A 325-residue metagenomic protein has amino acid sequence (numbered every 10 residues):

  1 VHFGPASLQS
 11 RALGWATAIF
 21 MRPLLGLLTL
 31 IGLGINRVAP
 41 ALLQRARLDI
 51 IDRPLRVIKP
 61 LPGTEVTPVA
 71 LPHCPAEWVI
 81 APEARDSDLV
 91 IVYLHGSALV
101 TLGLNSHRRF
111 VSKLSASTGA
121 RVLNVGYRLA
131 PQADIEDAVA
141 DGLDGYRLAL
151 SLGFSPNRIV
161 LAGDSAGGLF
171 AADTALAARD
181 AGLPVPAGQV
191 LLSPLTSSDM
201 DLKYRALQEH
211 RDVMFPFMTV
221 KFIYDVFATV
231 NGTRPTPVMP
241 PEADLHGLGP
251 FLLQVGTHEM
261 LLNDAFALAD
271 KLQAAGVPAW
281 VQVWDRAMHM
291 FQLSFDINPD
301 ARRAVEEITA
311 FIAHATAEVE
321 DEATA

Functional and structural regions predicted by a protein language model:
V1-A84, A317-A325: A glycine/proline-hinged amphipathic helix-loop "lid/cap" segment that gates access to hydrophobic ligand pockets
T67-A325: Alpha/beta-hydrolase superfamily serine-hydrolase fold, recognizing
